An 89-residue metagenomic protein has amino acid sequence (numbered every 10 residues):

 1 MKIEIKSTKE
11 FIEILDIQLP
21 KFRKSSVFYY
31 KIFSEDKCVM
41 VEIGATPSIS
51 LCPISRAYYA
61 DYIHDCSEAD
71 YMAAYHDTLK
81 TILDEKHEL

Functional and structural regions predicted by a protein language model:
M1-L89: Structural boundary micro-motifs
